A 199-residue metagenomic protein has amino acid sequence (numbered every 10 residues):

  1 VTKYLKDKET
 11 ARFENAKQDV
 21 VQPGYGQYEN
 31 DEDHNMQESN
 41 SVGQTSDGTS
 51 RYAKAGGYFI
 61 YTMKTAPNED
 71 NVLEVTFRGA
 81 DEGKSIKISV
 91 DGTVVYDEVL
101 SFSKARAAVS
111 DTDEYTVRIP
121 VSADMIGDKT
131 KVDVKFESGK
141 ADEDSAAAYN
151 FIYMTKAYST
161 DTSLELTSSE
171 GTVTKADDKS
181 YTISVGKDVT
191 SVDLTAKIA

Functional and structural regions predicted by a protein language model:
V1-Y158: Extracytoplasmic
Y158-A199: Beta-rich interaction/scaffold domains
